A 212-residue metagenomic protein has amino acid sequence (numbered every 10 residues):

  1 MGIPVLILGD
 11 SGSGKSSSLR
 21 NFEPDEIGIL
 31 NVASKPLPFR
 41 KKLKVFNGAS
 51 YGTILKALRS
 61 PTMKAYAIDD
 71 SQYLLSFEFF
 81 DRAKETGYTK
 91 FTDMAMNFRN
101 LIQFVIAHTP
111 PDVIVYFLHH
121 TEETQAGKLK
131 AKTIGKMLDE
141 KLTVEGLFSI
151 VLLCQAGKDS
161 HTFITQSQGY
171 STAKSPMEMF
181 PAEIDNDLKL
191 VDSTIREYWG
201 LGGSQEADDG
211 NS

Functional and structural regions predicted by a protein language model:
M1-I68, Q72-Y73: Conserved P-loop
S17, F39, F77-E78, A126-K128 (+1 more regions): Short glycine-/acidic-enriched loop or helix-start segments at secondary-structure transitions that form or flank
P24, A33-L37, S71-Y73, T121-Q125 (+2 more regions): Conserved nucleotide-binding/hydrolysis micro-motifs of P-loop NTPases
I27-I29, V115, V151-L153: Short, well-ordered beta-strand core segments
G52-K64, E78, M179, L190-I195: P-loop NTPase motor domains
P61, P111, G146: Structured loop/turn residues at beta-strand edges in well-structured enzyme cores
D70-T143: P-loop NTPase motor core
T124-S212: Conserved GTP-binding G-domain of TRAFAC-class P-loop NTPases and closely related GTPase folds
